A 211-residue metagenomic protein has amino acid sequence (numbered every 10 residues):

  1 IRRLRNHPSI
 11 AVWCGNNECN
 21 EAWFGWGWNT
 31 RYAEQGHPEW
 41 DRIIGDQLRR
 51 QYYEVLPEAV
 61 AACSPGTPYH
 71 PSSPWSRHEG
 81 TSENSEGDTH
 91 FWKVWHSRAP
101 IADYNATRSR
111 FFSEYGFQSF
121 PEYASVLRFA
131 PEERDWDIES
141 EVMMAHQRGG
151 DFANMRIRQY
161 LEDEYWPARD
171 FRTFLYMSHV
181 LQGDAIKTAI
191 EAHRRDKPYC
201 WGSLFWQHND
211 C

Functional and structural regions predicted by a protein language model:
R2-S82, L181-D184: Active-site neighborhood of glycoside hydrolase catalytic domains
W40, Q51, P57-A61, H70-E86 (+1 more regions): Substrate-binding clefts and catalytic carboxylate motifs of secreted carbohydrate-active enzymes
